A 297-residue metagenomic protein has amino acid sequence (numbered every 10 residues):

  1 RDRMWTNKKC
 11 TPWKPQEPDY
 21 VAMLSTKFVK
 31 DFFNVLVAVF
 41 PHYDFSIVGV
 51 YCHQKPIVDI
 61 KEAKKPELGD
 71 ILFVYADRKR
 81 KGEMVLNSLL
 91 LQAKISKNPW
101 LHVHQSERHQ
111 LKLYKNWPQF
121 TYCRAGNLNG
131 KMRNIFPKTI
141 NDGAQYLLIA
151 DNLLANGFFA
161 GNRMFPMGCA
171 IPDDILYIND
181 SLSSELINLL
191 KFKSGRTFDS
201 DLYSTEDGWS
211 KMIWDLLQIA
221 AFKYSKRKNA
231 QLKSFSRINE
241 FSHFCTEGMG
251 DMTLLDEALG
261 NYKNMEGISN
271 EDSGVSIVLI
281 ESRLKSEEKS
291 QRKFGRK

Functional and structural regions predicted by a protein language model:
R1-P56, E62-A63: Acidic-basic catalytic patches of nuclease active cores, encompassing PD-(D/E)XK and other metal-cofactor nuclease
S25, V29-F40, S96-F294: Acidic, metal/cofactor-coordinating or nucleic-acid-engaging core segments within structured domains
I60-D70: Basic/aromatic recognition patch in beta-strand/loop cores that engages polyanionic ligands
I71, L89-I95: Conserved catalytic cores of phosphodiester-cleaving nucleases, focusing on short active-site segments
V74-Y75: Beta-propeller blade termini
R78-L86: Short, solvent-exposed loop/turn segments that connect beta-strands within catalytic domains and beta-strand-rich
K297: FAD-dinucleotide binding site
